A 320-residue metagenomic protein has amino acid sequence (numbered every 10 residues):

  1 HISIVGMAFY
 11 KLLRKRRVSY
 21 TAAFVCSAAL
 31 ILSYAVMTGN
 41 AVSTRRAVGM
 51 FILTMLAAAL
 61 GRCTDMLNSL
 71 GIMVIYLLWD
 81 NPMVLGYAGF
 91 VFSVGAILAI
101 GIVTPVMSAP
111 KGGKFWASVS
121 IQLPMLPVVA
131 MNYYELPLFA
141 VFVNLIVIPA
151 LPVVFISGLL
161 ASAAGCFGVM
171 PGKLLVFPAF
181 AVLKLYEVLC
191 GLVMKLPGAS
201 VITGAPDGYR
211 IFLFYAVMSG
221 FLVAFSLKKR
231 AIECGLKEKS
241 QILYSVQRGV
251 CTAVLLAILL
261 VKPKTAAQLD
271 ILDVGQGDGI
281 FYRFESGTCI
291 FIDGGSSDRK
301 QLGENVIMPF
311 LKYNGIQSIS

Functional and structural regions predicted by a protein language model:
H1-V141, S157, P206-K264: Hydrophobic alpha-helical transmembrane segments in multi-pass membrane proteins
G39, G89, M125, I146 (+5 more regions): Divalent metal-coordination and catalytic microenvironments
T64, L272-G275, K300-E304: A general structural motif
I100, L145, L159, I271 (+2 more regions): Conserved hydrophobic/aromatic beta-strand scaffold that supports enzyme active sites
A130-I146, I156-Y215, L222: Membrane-interface amphipathic/re-entrant loop segments adjacent to transmembrane helices in multi-pass membrane
V261-D278, E285: N-terminal signal-anchor transmembrane helix
E285-I290, G295-S320: Active-site metal-binding motif and surrounding structural segment of the metallo-beta-lactamase
